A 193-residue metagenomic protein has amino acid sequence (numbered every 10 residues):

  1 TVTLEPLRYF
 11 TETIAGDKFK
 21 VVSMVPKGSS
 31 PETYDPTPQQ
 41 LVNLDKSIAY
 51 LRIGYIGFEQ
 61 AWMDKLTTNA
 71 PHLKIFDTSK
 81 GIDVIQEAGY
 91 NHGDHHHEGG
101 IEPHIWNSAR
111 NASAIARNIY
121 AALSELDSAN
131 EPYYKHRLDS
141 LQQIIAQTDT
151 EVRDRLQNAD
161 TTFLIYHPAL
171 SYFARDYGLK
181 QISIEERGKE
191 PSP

Functional and structural regions predicted by a protein language model:
T1-P193: Extracytoplasmic metal-acquisition and chelation regions
